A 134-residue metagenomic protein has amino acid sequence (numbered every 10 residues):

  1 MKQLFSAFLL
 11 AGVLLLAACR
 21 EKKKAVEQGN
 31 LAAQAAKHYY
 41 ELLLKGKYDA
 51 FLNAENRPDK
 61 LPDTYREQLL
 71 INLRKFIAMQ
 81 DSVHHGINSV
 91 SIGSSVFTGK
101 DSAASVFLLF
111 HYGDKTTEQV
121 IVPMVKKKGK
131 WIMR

Functional and structural regions predicted by a protein language model:
M1, Q28, D81-H84, S95 (+1 more regions): Intrinsically disordered, low-complexity segments enriched in polar/charged residues with Gly/Pro, especially when
M1-K22: Sec-dependent bacterial lipoprotein signal peptides
C19-K45: Short, low-complexity N-terminal intrinsically disordered segments enriched in polar/charged residues
A33-K37, Y48-G99: Short solvent-exposed beta->alpha transition segments
S89-R134: Exposed beta-sheet edge and beta->alpha loop/turn motif
